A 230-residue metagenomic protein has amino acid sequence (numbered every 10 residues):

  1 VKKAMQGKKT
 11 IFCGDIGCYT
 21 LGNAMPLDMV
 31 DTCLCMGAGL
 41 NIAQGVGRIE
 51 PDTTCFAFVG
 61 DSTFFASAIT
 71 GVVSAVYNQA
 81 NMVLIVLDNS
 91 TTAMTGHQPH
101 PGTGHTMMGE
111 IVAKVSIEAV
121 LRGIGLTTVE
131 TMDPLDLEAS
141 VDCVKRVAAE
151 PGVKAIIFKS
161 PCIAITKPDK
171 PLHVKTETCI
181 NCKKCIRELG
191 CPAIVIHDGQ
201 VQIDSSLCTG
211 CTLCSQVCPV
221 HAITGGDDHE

Functional and structural regions predicted by a protein language model:
K2-A24, A66: Cofactor-pocket helix-loop regions in the catalytic cores of large enzyme subunits
G17, L87-S90, P134, S160-P161 (+2 more regions): Short, ordered loop/turn segments at secondary-structure junctions
L21-I157, K167: Thiamine diphosphate
M29-C33, T106-G109, K175-I180, S205-T209: Short, contiguous acidic/charged loop-to-helix segments that flank catalytic cores in large enzymes
R146-V195: Glycine/aspartate-rich loop-and-adjacent alpha/beta segment that forms the canonical ThDP
L172, I180-Q202, T209, L213-E230: Iron-sulfur cluster-binding cysteine motifs and their immediate structural context in ferredoxin-like electron-transfer
